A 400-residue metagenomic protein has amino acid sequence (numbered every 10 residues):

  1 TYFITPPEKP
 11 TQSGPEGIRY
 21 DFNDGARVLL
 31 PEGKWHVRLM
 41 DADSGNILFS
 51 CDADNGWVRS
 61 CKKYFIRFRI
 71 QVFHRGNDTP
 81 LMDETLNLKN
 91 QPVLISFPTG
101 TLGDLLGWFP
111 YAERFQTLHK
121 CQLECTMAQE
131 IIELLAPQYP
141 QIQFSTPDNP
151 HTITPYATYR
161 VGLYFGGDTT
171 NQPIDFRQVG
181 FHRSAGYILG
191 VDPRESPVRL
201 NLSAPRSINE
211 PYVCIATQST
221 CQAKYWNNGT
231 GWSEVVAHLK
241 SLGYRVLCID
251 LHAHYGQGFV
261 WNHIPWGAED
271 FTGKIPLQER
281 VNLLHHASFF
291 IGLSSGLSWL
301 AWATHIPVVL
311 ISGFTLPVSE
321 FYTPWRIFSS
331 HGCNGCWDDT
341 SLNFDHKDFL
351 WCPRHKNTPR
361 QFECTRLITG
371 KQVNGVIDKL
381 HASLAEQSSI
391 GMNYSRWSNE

Functional and structural regions predicted by a protein language model:
T1-E400: Catalytic machinery of carbohydrate-active enzymes, primarily nucleotide-sugar-dependent glycosyltransferases
